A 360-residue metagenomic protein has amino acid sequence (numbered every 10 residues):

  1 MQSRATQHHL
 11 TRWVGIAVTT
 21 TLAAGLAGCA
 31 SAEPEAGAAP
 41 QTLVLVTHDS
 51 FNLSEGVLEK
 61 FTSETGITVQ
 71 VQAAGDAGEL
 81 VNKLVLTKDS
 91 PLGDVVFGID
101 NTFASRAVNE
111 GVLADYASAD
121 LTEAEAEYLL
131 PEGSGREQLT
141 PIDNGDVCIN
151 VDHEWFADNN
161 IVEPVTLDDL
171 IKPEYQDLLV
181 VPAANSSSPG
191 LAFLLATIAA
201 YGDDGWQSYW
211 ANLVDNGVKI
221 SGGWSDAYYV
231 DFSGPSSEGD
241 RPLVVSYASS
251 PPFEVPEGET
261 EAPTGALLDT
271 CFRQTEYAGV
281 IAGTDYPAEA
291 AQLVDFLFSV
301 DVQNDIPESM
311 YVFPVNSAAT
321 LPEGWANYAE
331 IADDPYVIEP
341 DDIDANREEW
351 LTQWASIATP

Functional and structural regions predicted by a protein language model:
A24-G28: C-terminal motif of bacterial Sec signal peptides marking the signal peptidase cleavage site
A30-A32, A36-R106, S236: Early extracytoplasmic/lumenal segment of secretory-pathway proteins
P91-V96, A114-V151, D168, L178-A184: A structural signal for short loop-to-beta-strand junctions that line the ligand-binding cleft of periplasmic/secreted
N101-V112, G133-V162, G190-A200, T275-G279: Periplasmic solute-binding protein
L113-T122, L139, D168, A248 (+2 more regions): Short beta-strand->loop
N150-W155, Q274-E289, L297, D305-S309: A bilobed periplasmic-binding-protein/Venus flytrap-type ligand-binding module shared by bacterial periplasmic
Y175-N185, L297-L321: Periplasmic-binding protein-like
P189, L195-D269: Ligand-binding pocket segment of bilobal, Venus flytrap-like solute-binding proteins
